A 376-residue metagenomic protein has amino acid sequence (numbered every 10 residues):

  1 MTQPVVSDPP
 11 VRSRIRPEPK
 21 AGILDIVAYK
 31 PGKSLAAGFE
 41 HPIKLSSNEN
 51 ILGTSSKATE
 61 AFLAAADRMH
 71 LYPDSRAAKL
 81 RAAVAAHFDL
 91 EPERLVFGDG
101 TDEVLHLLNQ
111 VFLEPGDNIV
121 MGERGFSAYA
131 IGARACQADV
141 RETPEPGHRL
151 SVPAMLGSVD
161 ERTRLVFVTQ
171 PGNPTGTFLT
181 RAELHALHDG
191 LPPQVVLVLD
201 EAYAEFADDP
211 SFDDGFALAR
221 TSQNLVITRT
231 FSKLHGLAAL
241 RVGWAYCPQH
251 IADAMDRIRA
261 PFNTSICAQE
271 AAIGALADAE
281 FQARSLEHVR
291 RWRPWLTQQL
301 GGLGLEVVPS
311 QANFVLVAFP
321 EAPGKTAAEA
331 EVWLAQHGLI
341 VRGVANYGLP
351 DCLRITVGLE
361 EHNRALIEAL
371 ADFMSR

Functional and structural regions predicted by a protein language model:
T2-L71: N-terminal "arm"/small-domain region of PLP-dependent enzymes with the aminotransferase-like
T2-V5, A182, K325, E329 (+3 more regions): PLP-dependent enzyme catalytic core of the Aspartate aminotransferase-like
P73, A78-N118: Phosphate-binding glycine-rich loop
E91-L95, P115-N118, R162, Q194 (+3 more regions): Short acidic capping loops at alpha-helix termini that bridge into adjacent secondary structure
V111-V168: PLP-dependent aminotransferase-like
R134, L150-E161, P174-L197, E201-L234: Active-site pre-lysine segment of PLP-dependent enzymes
N224-V308: PLP-dependent aminotransferase class I/II
R290, G301-H337, L353: Conserved PLP-binding catalytic core of the aspartate aminotransferase-like
